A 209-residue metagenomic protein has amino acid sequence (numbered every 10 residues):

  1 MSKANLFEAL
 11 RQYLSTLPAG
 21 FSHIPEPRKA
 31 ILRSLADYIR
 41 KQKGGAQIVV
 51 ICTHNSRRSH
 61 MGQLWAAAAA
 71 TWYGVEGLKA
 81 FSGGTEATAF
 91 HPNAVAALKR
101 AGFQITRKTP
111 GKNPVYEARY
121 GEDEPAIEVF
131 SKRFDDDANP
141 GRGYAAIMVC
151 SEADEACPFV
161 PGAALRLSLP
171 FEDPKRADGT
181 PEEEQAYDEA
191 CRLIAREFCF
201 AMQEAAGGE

Functional and structural regions predicted by a protein language model:
S2-E209: Short polar/charged helix/loop
